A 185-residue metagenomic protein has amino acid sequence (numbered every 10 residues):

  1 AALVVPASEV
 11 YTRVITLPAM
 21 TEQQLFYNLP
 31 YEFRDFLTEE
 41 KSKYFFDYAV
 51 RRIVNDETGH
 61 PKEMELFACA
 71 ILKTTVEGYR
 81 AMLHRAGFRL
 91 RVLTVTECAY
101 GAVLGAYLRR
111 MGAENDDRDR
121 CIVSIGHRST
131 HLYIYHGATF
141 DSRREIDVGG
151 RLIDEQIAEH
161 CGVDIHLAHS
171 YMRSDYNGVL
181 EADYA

Functional and structural regions predicted by a protein language model:
A1-P6, R110-S142, G149-L152, I157: Gly/Thr-rich phosphate-binding beta-strand-loop-beta motif of the actin/hexokinase/Hsp70
A2-L108: Active-site neighborhood for divalent-cation/phosphate handling
E9-Y11, A138-F140, G178: A short, flexible beta-alpha/helix-coil linker loop
T16-M20, A138-H166, D175: Short glycine-rich, Thr/Ser-proximal phosphate-binding strand/loop in the N-terminal lobe of ATP-dependent enzymes
K41-F46, V163-Y171: Short, surface-exposed acidic
H60-M64, A138, D183-Y184: Short amphipathic alpha-helical segments at helix-loop
E97, E159-H160, S170-A185: Adenine-nucleotide phosphate-binding core of ATP-dependent small-molecule kinases
V103-A106, Y133, E181: Short, well-ordered secondary-structure micro-motifs
